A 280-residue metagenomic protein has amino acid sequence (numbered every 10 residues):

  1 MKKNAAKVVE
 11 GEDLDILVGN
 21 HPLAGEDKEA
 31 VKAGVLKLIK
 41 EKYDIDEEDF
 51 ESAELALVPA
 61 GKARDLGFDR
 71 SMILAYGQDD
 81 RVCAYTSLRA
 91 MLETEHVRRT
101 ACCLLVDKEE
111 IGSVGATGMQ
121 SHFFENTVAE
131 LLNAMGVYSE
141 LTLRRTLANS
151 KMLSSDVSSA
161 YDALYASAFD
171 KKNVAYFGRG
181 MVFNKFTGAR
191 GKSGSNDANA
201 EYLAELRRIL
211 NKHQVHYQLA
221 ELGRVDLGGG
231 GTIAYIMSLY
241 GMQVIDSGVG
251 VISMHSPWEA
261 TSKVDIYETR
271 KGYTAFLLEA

Functional and structural regions predicted by a protein language model:
M1-A280: N-terminal hydrophobic/helix-forming segments and targeting peptides
